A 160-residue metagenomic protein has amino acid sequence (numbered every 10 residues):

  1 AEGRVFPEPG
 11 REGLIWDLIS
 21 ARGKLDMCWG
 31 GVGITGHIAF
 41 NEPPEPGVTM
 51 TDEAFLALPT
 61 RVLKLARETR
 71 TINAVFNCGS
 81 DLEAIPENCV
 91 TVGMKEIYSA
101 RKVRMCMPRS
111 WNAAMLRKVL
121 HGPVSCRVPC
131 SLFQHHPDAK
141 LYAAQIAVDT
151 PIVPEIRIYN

Functional and structural regions predicted by a protein language model:
A1-N160: Conserved phosphate- and dinucleotide-binding cores of soluble alpha/beta proteins, encompassing both enzyme active
